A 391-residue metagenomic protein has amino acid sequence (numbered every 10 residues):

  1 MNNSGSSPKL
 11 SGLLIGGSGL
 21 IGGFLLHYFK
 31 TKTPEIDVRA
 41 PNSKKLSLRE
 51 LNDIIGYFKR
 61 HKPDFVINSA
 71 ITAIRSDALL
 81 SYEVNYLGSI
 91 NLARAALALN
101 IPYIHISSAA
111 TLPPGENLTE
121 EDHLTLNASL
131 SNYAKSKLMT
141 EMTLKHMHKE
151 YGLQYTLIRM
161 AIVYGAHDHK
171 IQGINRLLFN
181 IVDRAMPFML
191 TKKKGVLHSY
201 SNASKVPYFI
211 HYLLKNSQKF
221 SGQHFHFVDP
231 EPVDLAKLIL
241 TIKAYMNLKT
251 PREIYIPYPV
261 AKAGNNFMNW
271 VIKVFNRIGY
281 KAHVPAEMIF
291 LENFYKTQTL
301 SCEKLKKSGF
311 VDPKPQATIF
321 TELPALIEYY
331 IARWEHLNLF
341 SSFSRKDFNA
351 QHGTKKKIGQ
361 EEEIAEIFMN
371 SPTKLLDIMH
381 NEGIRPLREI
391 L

Functional and structural regions predicted by a protein language model:
N2, Y295-L391: Amphipathic terminal alpha-helices
G5-K32: N-terminal Rossmann NAD(P)H-binding glycine-rich loop of SDR-like oxidoreductase domains
L48-L87, A95-L97, L112: NAD(P)H-binding glycine-rich loop region in Rossmannoid oxidoreductase-like domains and their noncatalytic homologs
E83, E116-Y164, D168-H169: Catalytic helix-loop patch of NAD(P)-dependent Rossmann-fold dehydrogenases
N91-K135: Conserved Rossmann-fold NAD(P)-dependent oxidoreductase catalytic core, especially the SDR/UDP-sugar
H148-H198, A203-Y212, I242: NAD(P)-dependent short-chain dehydrogenase/reductase
H167-H169, G195-K205, F225-Y245, I254-N266 (+1 more regions): Substrate-binding strand-loop-helix patch in Rossmann-like NAD(P)-dependent oxidoreductase/epimerase domains
K243-Y295, L339: Terminal hydrophobic/aromatic helix or amphipathic segment near a protein terminus
